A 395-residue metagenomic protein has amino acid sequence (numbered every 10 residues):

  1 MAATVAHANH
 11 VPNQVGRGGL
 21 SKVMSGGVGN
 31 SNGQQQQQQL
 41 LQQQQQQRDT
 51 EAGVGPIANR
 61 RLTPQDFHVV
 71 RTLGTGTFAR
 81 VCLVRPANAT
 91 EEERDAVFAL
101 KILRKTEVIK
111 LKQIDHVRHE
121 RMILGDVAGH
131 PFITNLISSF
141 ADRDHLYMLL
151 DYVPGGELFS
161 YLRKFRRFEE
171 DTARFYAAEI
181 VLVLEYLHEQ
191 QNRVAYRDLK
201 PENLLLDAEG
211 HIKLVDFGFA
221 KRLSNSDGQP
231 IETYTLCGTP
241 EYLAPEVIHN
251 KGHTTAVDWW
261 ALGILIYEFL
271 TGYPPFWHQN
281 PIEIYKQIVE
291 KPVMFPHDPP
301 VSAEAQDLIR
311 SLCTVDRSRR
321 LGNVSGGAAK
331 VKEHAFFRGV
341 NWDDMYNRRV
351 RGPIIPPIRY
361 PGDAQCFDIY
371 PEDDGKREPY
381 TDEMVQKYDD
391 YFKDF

Functional and structural regions predicted by a protein language model:
V70-V81: Protein kinase glycine-rich loop
R80-K105: Glycine-rich ATP phosphate-binding loop
S139: Activation-segment/catalytic-loop signature of the eukaryotic protein kinase fold
R143-E157, Y161: Conserved short submotifs of the Hanks-type protein kinase catalytic core that shape the nucleotide-binding pocket
Y176-A177: Activation segment signature within eukaryotic-like protein kinase domains
A305, Y346-F395: Eukaryotic Ser/Thr kinase distal regulatory-tail detector
